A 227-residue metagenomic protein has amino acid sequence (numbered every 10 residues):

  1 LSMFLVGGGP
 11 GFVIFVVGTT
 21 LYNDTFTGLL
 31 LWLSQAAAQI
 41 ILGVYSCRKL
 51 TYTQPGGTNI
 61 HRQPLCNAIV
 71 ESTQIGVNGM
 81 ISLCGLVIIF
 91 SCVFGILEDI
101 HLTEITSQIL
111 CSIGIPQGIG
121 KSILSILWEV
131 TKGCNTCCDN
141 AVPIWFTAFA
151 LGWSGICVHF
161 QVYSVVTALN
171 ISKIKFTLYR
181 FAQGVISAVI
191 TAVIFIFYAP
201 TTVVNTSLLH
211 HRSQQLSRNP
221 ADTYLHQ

Functional and structural regions predicted by a protein language model:
L1-L21, S122-D139, I144-N170, L178-F181: Alpha-helical membrane segments and immediately flanking helix-loop junctions that form or couple to the substrate/ion
F12-T19, F90-S107, F160, I190-A199: Juxtamembrane "helix exit" motif at the C-terminal ends of alpha-helical transmembrane segments in multi-pass membrane
L21-D24, G43, C47-P55, D99 (+3 more regions): Transmembrane helix-loop junctions in multipass membrane proteins, especially transporters and channels
T27-G43: Alpha-helical transmembrane segments
L30, T73-L86, S172-F181: Alpha-helical transmembrane segments and their helix-start/interface "positive-inside/aromatic belt" motifs in integral
I40, V142-Q227: C-terminal transmembrane helix pair
L50-Q74, V204-H226: Intrinsically disordered, low-complexity non-transmembrane regions of multi-pass membrane transporters
T73-L151: Transmembrane helical segments that form the transport core of multi-pass membrane transport proteins
